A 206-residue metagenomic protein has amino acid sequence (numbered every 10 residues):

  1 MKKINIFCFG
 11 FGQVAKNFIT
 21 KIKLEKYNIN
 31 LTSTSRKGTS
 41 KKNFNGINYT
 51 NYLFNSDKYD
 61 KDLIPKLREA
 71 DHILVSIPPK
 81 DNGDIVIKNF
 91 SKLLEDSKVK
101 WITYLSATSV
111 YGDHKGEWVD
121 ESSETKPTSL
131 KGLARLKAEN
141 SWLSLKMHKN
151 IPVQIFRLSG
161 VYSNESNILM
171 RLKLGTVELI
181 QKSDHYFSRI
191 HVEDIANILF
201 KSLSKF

Functional and structural regions predicted by a protein language model:
I6-F11: Conserved N-terminal Rossmann-fold NAD(P)-binding element of oxidoreductases
A15-K16: N-terminal Rossmann-fold NAD(P) dinucleotide-binding loop
T32-G38, N55-S56: N-terminal Rossmann-fold cofactor-binding loop
G46-A70: Conserved Rossmann-fold cofactor-binding substructure of NAD(P)-dependent oxidoreductases
K66-Y104: NAD(P)-cofactor binding segment of oxidoreductase domains
S91-L130: Conserved Rossmann-fold NAD(P)-dependent oxidoreductase catalytic core, especially the SDR/UDP-sugar
K115-I155, I180: Catalytic helix-loop patch of NAD(P)-dependent Rossmann-fold dehydrogenases
L143-F187, V192: NAD(P)-dependent short-chain dehydrogenase/reductase
